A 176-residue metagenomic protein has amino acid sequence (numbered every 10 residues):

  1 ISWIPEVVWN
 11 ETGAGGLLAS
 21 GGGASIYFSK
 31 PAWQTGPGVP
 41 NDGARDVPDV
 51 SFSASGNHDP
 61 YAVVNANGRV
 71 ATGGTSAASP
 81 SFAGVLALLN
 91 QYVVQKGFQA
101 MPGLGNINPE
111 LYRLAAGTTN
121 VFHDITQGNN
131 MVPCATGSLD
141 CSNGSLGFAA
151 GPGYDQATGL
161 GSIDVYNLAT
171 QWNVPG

Functional and structural regions predicted by a protein language model:
I1-G176: Extracellular protease catalytic domains of secreted zymogens
